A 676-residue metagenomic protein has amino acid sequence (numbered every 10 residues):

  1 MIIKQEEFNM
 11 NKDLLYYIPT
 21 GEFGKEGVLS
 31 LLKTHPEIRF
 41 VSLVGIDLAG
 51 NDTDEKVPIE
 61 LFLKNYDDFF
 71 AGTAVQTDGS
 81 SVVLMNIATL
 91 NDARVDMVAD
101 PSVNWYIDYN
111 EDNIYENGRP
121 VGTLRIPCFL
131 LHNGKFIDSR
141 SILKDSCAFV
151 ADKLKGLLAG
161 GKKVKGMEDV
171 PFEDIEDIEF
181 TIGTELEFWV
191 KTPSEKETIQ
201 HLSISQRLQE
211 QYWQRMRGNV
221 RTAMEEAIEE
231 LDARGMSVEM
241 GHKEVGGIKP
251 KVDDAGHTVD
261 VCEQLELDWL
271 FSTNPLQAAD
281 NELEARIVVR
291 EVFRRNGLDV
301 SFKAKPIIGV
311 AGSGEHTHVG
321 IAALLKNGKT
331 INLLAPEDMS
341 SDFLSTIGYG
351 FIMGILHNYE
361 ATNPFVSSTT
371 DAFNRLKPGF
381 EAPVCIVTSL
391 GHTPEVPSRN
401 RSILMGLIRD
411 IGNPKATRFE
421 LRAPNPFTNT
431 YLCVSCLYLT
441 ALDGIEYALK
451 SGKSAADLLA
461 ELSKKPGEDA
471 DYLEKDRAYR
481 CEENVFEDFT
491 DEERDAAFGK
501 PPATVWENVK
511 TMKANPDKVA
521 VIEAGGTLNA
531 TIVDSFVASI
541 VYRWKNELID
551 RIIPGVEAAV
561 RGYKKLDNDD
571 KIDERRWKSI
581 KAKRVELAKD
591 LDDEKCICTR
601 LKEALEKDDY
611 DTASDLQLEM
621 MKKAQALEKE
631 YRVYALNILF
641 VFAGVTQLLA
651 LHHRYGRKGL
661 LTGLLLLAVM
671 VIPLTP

Functional and structural regions predicted by a protein language model:
I2-K243, G247, S272-I287, L432-C433 (+2 more regions): ATP/Mg2+-dependent ligation/transfer catalytic cores
K33, S345-M353, Y431, R477-A478: Long, C-terminal-biased catalytic regions of enzyme "large/alpha" subunits
G45-N51, E168-F172, T184-W189, E244-V252 (+4 more regions): A glycine-rich phosphate-binding loop feature that marks nucleotide/adenosyl-phosphate handling sites
G72, L202-E225, V259-F427: Loop-rich catalytic cores of soluble enzymes, especially ATP-dependent carboxylate-amine ligases and other
A151-L158, F293, G297, L356 (+1 more regions): Short amphipathic alpha-helical signal-transduction/dimerization elements
L157-E179, S237-K243, D299-K305, T362-T370 (+1 more regions): Flexible, glycine/charged-enriched surface loops at secondary-structure junctions
V245, V252-Q264: A short mid-domain helix/strand-loop element embedded in enzyme catalytic domains that forms or borders the active-site
Y359, F365-V509: C-terminal catalytic subdomain
